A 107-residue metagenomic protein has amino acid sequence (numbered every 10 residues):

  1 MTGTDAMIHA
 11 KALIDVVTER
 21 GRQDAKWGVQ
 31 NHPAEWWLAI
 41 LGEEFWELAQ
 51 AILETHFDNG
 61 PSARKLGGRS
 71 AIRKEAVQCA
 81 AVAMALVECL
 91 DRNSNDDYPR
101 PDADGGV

Functional and structural regions predicted by a protein language model:
M1-V107: Flexible "arm" and connector segments at domain edges
